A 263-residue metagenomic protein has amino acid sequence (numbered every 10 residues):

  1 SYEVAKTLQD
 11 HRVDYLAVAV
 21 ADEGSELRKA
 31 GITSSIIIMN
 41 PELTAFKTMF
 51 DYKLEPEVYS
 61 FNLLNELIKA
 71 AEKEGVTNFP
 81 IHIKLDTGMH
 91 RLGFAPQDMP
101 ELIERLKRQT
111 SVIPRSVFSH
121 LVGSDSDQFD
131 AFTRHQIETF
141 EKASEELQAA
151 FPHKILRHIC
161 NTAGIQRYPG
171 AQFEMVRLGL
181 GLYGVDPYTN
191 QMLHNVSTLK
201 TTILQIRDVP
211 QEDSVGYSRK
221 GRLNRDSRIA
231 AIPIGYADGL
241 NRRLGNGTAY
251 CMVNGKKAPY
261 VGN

Functional and structural regions predicted by a protein language model:
S1-H158: Active-site-proximal beta-alpha core segment in soluble small-molecule metabolic enzymes
A5-K6, D10, V20-S25, P41-T44 (+3 more regions): Active-site anion/phosphate-binding pocket segments in diverse small-molecule metabolic enzymes
